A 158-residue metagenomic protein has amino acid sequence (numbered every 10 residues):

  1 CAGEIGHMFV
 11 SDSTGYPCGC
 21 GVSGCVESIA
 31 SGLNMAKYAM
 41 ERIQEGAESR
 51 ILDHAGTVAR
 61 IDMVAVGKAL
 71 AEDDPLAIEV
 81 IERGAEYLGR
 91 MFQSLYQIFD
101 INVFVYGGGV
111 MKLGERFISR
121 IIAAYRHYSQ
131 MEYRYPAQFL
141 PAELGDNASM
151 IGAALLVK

Functional and structural regions predicted by a protein language model:
E4-G6, Y135: A generic structural signal for short beta-strands and their flanking turns/coil linkers
G6-D12: Zn2+-dependent cytidine deaminase-like catalytic core
D12-P17, V22-K158: ATP-binding/phosphotransfer module of carbohydrate and carboxylate kinases, centering on a glycine-rich
